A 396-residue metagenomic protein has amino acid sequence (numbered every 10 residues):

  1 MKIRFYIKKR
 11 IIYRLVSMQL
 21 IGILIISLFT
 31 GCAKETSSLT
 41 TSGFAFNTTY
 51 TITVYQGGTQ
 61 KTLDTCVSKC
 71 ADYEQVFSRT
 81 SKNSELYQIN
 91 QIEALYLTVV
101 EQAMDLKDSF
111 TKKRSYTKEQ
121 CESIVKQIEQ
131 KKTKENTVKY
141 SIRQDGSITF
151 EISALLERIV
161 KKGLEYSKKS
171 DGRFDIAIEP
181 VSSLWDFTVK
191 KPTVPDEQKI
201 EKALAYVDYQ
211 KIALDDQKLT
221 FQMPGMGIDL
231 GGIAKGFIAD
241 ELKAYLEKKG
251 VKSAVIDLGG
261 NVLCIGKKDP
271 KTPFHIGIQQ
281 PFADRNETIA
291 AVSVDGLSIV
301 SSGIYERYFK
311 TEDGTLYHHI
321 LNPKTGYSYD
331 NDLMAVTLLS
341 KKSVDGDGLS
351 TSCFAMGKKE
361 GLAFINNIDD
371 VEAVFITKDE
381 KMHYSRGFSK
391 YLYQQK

Functional and structural regions predicted by a protein language model:
K2-K396: Mature catalytic core of soluble alpha/beta enzymes
